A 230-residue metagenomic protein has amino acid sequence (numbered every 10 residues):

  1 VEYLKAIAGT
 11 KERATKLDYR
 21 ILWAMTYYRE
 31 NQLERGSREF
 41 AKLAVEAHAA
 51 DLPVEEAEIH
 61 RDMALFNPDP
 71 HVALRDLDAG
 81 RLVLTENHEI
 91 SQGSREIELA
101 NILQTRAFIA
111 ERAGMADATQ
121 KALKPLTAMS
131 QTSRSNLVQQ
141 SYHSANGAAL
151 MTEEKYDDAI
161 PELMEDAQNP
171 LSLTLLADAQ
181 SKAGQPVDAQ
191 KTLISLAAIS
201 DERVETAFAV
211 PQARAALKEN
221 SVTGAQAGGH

Functional and structural regions predicted by a protein language model:
V1-T10, L33-A47, P70-N87, A116-A128 (+3 more regions): Alpha-helical repeat scaffolds
Y3-A8, K16-Y27, N31, F40 (+1 more regions): Ligand-binding pocket scaffold of soluble enzyme catalytic domains
K11-Y19, A47-E56, T85-R95, S130-Q139 (+2 more regions): Boundary/linker segments of alpha-helical solenoid repeat arrays
L22, E55, I59-D62, E98-T105 (+4 more regions): "A position-specific structural signal for the A-helix of alpha-solenoid helical repeats
E30, A50, M63, N67-P70 (+4 more regions): Structural motif corresponding to the intra-repeat A-B loop/turn of tetratricopeptide repeats
S130-D166, D178-K182: Alpha-helical adaptor scaffolds
E202-H230: Terminal, low-structured helical/coil segments at or just beyond the last alpha-helical repeat
